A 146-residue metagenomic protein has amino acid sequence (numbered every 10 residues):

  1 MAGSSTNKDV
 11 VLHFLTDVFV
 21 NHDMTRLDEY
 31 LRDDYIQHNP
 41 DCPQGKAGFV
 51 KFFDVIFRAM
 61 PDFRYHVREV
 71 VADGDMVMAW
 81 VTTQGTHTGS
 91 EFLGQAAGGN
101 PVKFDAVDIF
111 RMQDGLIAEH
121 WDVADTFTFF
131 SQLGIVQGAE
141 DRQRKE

Functional and structural regions predicted by a protein language model:
M1-E146: C-terminal and inter-domain tail/linker signature
